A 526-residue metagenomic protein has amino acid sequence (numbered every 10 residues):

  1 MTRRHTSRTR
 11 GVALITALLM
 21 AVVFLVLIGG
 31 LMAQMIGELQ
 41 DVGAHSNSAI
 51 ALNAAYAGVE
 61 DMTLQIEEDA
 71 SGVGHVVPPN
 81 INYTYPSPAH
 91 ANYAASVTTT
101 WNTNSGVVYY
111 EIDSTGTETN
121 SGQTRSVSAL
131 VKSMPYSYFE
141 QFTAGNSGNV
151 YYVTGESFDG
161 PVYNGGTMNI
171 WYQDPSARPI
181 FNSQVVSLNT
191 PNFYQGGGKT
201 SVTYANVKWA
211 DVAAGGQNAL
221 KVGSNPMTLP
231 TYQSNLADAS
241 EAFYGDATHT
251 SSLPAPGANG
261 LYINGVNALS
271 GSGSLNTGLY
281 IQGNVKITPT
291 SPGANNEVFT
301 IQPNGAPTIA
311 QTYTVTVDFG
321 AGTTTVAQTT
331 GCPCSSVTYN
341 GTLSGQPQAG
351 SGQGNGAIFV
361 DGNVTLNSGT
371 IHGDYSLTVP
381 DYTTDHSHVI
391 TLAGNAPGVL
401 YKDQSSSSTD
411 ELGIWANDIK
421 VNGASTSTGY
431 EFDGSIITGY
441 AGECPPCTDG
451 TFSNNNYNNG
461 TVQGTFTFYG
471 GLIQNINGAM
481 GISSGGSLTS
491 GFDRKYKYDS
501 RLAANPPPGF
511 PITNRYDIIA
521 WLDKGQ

Functional and structural regions predicted by a protein language model:
T2-D159, Y163-G166, W171, L522-Q526: Beta-strand/loop motifs with alternating small/hydrophobic and polar/acidic residues, enriched in the first structured
P88-N92, V108-Y109, S137-V389, A396 (+3 more regions): C-terminal globular interaction/adhesion domains in large, modular proteins
